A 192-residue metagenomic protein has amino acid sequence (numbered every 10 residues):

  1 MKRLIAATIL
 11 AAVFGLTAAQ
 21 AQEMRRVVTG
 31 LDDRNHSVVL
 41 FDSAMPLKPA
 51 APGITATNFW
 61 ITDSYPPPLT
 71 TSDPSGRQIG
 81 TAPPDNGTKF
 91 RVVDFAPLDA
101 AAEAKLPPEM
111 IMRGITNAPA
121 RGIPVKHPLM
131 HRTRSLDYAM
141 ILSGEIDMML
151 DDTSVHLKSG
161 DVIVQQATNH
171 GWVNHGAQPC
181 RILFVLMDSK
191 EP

Functional and structural regions predicted by a protein language model:
M1-L4: Positively charged n-region of N-terminal signal peptides that target proteins for export
A7-G15: Bacterial N-terminal signal peptides
L16-A21: Sec/Tat signal peptide C-region and signal peptidase I cleavage site
V27, L31-D32, S37-S43, P49 (+2 more regions): Double-stranded beta-helix
L40-P74: N-terminal, post-signal-peptide region of Sec/Tat-exported proteins
A44-P46, R91-T133, Q166-N169, D188-K190: Conserved short histidine dyad/triad with adjacent acidic residue
V125-H127, H131-T133, Y138-S159: A short beta-strand-loop-beta hairpin characteristic of the jelly-roll/cupin
E145-D147, S154-H156, A167-E191: Ligand-binding loop in jelly-roll beta-barrel domains
